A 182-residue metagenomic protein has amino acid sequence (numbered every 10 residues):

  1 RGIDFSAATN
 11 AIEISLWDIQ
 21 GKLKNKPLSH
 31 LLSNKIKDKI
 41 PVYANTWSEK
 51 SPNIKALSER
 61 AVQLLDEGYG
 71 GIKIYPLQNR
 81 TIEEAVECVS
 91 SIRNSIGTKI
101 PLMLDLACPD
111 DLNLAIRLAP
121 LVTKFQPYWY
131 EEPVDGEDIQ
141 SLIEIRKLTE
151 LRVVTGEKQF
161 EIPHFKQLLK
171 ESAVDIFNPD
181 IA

Functional and structural regions predicted by a protein language model:
R1-L102, A107-P109, I116, P120-K124: N-terminal capping/lid subdomain adjacent to the active-site entrance of alpha/beta enzymes
P76-A182: Catalytic core of soluble alpha/beta enzymes
